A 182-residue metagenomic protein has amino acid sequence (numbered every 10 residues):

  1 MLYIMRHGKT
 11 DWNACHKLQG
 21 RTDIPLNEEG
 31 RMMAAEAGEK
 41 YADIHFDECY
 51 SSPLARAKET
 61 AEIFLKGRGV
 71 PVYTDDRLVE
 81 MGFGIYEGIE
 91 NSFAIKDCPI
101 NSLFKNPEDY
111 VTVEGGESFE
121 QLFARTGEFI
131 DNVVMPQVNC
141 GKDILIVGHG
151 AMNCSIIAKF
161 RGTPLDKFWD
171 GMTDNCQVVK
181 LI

Functional and structural regions predicted by a protein language model:
M1-Y3, E48: Extreme N-terminal starter segment of soluble prokaryotic enzymes
L2, C140-G150: Generic beta-sheet signal
K9-V70: Active-site-proximal alpha-helix that buttresses catalytic centers in soluble enzyme cores
T10, M152-N153: Short active-site segment of divalent metal-dependent hydrolases/proteases that encodes the spacing between
A42-H45, V133-K142: Glycine-rich phosphate-binding loop signature in dinucleotide/nucleotide-binding domains
S51-S52, A124, V147-G148: Short beta-strand scaffold positions
G67-R125: Phosphate-handling substructures
R161-I182: Domain-level recognition of soluble alpha/beta enzyme cores, biased toward histidine phosphatases/phosphomutases
